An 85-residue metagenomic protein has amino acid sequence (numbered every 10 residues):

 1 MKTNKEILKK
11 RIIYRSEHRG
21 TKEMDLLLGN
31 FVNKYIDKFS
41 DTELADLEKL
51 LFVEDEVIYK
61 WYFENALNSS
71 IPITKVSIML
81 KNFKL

Functional and structural regions predicted by a protein language model:
K2-A45, K49-L85: Positively charged, polar, low-complexity stretches
